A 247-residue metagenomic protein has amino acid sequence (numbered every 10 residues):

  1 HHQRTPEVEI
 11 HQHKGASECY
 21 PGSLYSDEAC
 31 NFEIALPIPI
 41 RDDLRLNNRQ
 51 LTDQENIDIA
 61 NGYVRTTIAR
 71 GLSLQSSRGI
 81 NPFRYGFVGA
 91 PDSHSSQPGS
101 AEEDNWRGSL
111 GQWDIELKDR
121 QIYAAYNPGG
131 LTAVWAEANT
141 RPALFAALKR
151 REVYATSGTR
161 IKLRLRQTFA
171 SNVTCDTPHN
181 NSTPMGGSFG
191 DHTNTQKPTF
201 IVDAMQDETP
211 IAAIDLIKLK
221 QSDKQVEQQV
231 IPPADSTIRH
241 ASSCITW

Functional and structural regions predicted by a protein language model:
H2-W247: C-terminal functional module detector
